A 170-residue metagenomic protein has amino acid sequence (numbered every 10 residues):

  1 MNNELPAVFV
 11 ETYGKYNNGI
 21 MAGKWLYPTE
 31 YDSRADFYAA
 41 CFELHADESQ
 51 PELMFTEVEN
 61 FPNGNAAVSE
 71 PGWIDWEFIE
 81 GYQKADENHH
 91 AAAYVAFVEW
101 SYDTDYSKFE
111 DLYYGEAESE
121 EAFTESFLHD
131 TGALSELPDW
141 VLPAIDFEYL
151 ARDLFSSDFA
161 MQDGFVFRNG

Functional and structural regions predicted by a protein language model:
N2-D47: N-terminal ordered "arm"
E4, T12, T124-G170: Acidic, proline/glycine-rich low-complexity IDRs
F9-E11, Y27, M54-E57, F167-R168: Residues in well-ordered beta-strands of folded domains
D32-T104: Structured domain cores in non-transmembrane regions
F42-A46, K84-E87, Y102-D103, Y114 (+4 more regions): Generic surface-pattern signal
F109-E110: Short acidic, glycine/Ser/Thr-rich loop/turn "cap" segments at secondary-structure junctions
S119-E120: Short helix/strand-capping turn motifs
